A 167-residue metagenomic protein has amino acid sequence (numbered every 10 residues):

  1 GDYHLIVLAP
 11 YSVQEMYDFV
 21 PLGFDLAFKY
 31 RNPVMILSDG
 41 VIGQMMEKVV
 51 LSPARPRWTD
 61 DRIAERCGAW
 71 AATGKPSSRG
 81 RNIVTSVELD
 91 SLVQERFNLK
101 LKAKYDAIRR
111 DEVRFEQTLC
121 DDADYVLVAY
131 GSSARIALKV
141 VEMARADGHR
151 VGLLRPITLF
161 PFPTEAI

Functional and structural regions predicted by a protein language model:
G1-G40, A64: Conserved thiamine diphosphate
P10-S12, S38-G40, G74, Y130 (+1 more regions): Fold-independent oxyanion-binding glycine-rich loops and adjacent beta-strand/coil segments at enzyme active sites
V13-Q14, V41-G43, Y130-I136, F160: Gly/Ser/Thr-rich loops at beta-strand to alpha-helix junctions that form or flank small-molecule/cofactor-binding
D18-P21, M45-S52, K139-V140: Short acidic, glycine/serine/threonine-rich loops at helix termini
R31-Q117: Conformationally flexible catalytic loops at phosphate/diphosphate-handling active centers
R110-E112, H149-R150, L154-L159: Catalytic-core signal marking the mid-to-C-terminal active-site face
C120-H149, F162-I167: Redox- and metal-dependent alpha/beta enzyme cores, enriched for Fe-S-associated oxidoreductases and cofactor-handling
